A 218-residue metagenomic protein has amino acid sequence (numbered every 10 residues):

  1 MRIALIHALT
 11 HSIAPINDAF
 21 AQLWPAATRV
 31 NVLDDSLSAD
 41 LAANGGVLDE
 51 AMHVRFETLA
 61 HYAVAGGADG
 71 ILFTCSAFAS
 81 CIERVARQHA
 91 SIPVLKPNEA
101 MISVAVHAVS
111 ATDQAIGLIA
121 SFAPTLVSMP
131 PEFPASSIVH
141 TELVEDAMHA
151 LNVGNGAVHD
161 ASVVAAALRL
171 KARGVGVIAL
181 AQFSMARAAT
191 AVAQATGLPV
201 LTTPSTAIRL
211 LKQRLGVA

Functional and structural regions predicted by a protein language model:
M1-A218: Non-catalytic structural scaffold of enzyme domains
